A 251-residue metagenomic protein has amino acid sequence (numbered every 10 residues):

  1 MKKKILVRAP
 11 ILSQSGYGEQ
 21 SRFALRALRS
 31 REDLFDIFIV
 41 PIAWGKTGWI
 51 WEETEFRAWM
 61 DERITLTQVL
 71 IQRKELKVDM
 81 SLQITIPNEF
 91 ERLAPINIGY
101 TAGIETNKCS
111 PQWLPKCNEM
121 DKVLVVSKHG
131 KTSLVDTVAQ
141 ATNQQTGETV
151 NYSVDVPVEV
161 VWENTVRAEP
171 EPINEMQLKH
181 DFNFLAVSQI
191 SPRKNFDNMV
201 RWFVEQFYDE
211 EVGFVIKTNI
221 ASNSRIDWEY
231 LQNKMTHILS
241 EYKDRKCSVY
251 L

Functional and structural regions predicted by a protein language model:
M1-K3, A168-N183, F207-E210: Nucleotide-sugar donor-binding and catalytic loop/hinge architecture of NDP-sugar-dependent glycosyltransferases
M1-K46: N-terminal subdomain of nucleotide-sugar transferases
L6-A9, M176-K194, V200-F203, F214-I216: Conserved donor-binding/catalytic core segment of Leloir-type glycosyltransferases
L6-R8, K46-S133: Extended catalytic core of nucleotide-activated donor transferases of GT-like folds
R8-A9, Y100-T101, V126, W162 (+3 more regions): Short hydrophobic "strand-cap" motifs at the C-terminus of beta-strands
I42-A43, E211-N233: Glycosyltransferase donor-sugar binding loop
K122-E171: Donor nucleotide-sugar binding/catalytic pocket of nucleotide-sugar-dependent glycosyltransferases
R225-L251: Nucleotide-activated donor-binding/catalytic signature segment of Leloir-type glycosyltransferases, i.e., the conserved
